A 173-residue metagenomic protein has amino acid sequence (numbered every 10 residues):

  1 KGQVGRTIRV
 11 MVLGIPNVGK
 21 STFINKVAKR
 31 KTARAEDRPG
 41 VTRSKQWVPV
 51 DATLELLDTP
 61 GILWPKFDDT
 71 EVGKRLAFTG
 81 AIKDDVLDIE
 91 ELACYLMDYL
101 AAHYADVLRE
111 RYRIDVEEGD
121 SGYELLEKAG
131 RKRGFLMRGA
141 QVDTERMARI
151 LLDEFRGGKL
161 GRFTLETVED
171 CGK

Functional and structural regions predicted by a protein language model:
K1-I15, R30-T42: P-loop NTPase nucleotide-binding/switch module
Q3-G5, K26-V27, V48-P49: Solvent-exposed alpha-helices and their adjacent loops that cap or buttress functional pockets in soluble metabolic
V18: ATP-binding Walker
S21-T32: A conserved segment at the C-terminal end of the G1
E36-K173: Helix-rich effector regions associated with P-loop NTPase G domains
